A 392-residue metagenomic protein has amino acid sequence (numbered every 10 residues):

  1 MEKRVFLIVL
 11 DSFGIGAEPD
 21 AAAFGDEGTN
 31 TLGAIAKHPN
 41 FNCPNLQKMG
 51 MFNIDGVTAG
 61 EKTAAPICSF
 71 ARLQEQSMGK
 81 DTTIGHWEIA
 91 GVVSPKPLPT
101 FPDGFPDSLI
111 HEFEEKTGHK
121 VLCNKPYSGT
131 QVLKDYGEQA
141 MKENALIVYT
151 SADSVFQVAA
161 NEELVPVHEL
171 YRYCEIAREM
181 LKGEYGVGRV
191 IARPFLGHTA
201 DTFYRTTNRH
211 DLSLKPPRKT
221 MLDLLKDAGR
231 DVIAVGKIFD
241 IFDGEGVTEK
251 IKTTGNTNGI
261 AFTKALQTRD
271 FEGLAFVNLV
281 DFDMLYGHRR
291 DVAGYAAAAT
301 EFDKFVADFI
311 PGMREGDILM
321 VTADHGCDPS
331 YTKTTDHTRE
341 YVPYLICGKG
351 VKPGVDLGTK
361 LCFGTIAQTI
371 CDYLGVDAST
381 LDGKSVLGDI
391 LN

Functional and structural regions predicted by a protein language model:
M1-N392: Feature captures the catalytic ectodomains and active-site-proximal regions of enzymes that hydrolyze or transfer
